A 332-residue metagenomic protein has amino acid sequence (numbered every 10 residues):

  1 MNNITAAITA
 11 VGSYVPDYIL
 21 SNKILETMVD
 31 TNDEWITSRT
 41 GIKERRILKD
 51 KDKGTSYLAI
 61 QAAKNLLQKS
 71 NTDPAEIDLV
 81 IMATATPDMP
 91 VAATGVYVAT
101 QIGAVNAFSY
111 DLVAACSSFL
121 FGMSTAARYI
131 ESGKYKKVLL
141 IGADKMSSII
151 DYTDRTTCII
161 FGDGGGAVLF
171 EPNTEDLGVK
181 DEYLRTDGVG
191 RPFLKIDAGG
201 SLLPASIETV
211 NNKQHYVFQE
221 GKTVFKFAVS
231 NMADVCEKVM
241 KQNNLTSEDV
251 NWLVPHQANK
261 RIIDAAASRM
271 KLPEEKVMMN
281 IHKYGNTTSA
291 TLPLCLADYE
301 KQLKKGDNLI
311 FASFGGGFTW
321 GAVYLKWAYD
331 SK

Functional and structural regions predicted by a protein language model:
M1-D50, D154-K226, S230, D234 (+1 more regions): Condensing-enzyme catalytic core mediating Claisen C-C bond formation in acyl metabolism
I8-A10, I36, L66, I77-V80 (+8 more regions): Buried hydrophobic positions in well-ordered alpha/beta secondary-structure cores of metabolic enzymes
T9-G12, A83, V113, V138-D144 (+4 more regions): Short beta-strand segments
V29-S38, M89-G103, L139-M146, S201-T209 (+1 more regions): Acidic-glycine-rich active-site phosphate/pyrophosphate-binding loop
I42-R46, E76-I81, T100-V113, S147-T153 (+1 more regions): Glycine/charged-rich beta-loop-alpha catalytic/anionic-binding loops adjacent to active sites
S56, I60-A63, L67, T86-P87 (+6 more regions): Claisen-condensing/thiolase-fold acyl-transfer catalytic domains that form or cleave C-C bonds in fatty acid
A75-A83, S247-H256: Short glycine-rich phosphate-binding loop at a beta-alpha junction
E131-G165: Flexible, glycine-rich active-site loops centered on histidine and acidic residues that chelate a metal or position
